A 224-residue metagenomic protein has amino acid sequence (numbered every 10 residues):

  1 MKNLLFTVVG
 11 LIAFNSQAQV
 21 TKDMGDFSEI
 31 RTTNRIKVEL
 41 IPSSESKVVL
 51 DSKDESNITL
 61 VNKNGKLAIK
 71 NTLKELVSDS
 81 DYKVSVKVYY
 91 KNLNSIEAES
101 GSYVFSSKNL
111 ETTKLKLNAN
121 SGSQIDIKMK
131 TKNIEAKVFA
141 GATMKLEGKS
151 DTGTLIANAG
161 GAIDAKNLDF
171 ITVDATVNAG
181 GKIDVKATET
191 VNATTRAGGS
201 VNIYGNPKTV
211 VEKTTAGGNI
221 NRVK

Functional and structural regions predicted by a protein language model:
M1-K224: Intrinsically disordered, low-complexity terminal regions
